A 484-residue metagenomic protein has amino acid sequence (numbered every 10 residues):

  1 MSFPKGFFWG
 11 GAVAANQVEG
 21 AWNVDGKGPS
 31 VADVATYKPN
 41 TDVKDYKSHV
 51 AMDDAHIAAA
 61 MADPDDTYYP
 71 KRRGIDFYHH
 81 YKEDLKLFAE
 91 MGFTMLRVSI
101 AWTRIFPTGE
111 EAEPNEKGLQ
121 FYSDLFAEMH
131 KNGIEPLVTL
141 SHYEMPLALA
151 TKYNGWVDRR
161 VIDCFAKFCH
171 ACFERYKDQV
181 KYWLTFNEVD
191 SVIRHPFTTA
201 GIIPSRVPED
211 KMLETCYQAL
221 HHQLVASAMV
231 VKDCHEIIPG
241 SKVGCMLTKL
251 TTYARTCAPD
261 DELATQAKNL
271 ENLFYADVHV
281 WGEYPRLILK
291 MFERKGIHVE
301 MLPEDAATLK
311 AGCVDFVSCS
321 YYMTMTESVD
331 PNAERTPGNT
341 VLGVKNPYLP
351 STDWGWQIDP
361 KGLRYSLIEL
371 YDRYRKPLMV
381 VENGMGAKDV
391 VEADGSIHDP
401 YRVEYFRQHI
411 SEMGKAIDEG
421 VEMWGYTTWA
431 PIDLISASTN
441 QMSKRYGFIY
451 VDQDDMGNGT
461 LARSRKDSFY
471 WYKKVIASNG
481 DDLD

Functional and structural regions predicted by a protein language model:
M1-D65, A89, T108-E110, L119-D484: Active-site region of glycoside hydrolase catalytic domains
D66-H80, V157-R160: Active-site mouth loops of central-metabolism enzymes
G74-K86, P107, G118: Internal amphipathic alpha-helical repeat/solenoid segments
H80-A101, A311-V317: Catalytic domains of carbohydrate-active enzymes, especially glycoside hydrolases
I100-P114: Glycine-rich, proline-tolerant flexible connector loops at the mouths of alpha/beta enzymes
